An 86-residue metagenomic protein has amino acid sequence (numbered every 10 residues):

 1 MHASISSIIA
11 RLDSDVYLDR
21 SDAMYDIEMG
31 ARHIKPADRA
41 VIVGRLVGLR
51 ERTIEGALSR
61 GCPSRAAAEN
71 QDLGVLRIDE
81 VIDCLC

Functional and structural regions predicted by a protein language model:
M1-A10, H33-R50: Amphipathic alpha-helical scaffolding segments comprising HEAT/armadillo-like alpha-solenoid repeats
H2, Y17-S21, E51, E55-G56: Alpha-helix N-cap/helix-start positions at coil->helix boundaries
I5-D13, S21-M24, E28: Amphipathic alpha-helical repeat scaffolds
D15-L18, A37, L85: Residue-level signal for short amphipathic helical patches enriched in basic/charged and nearby hydrophobic residues
S21-H33, S59-C84: Structural detector for internal amphipathic alpha-helices that build alpha-solenoid repeat scaffolds
V47, E51, D83-C86: Alpha-helical repeat scaffolds in large eukaryotic proteins
